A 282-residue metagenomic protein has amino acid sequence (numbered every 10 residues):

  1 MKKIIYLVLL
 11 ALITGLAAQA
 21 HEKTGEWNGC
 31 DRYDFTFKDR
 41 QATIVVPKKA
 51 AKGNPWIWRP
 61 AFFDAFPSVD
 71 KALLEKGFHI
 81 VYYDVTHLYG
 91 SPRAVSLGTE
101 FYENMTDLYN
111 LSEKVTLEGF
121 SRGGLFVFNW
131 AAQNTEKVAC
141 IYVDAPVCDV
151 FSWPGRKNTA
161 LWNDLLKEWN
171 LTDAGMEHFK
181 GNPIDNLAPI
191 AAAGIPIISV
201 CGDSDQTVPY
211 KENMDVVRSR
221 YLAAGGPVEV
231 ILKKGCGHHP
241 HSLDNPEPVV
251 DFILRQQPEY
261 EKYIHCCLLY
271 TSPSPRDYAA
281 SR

Functional and structural regions predicted by a protein language model:
A20-K52, A160-D164, E261-I264: A domain-start/cap signature at the N-terminus of enzymes
G90-Y109: Alpha/beta-hydrolase active-site loop
N110-S121: Alpha/beta-hydrolase fold nucleophile elbow
G119-N129: Glycine-rich nucleophile elbow surrounding the catalytic serine of serine-hydrolase chemistry
N129-A174: Hydrolase active-site cap/lid region
L166-N213: The feature captures the conserved acid-bearing segment of alpha/beta-hydrolase catalytic domains
E212-R218, L222-C266: C-terminal catalytic histidine-bearing segment of alpha/beta-hydrolase fold enzymes
Y270-D277: Conserved small/polar residues in nucleotide/adenosyl-binding loops
